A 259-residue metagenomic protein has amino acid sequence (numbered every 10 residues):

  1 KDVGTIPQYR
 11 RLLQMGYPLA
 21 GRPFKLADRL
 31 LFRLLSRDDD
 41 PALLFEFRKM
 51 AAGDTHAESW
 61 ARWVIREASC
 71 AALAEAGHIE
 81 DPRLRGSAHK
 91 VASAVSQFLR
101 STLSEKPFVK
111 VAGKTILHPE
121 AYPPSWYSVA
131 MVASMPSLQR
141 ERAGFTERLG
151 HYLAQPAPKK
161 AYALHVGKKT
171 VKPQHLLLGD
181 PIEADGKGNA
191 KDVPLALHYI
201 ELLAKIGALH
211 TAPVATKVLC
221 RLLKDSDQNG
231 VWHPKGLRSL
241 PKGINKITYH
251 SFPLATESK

Functional and structural regions predicted by a protein language model:
K1-K259: Preference for long, amphipathic alpha-helical scaffolds in soluble/luminal domains and all-alpha bundles
